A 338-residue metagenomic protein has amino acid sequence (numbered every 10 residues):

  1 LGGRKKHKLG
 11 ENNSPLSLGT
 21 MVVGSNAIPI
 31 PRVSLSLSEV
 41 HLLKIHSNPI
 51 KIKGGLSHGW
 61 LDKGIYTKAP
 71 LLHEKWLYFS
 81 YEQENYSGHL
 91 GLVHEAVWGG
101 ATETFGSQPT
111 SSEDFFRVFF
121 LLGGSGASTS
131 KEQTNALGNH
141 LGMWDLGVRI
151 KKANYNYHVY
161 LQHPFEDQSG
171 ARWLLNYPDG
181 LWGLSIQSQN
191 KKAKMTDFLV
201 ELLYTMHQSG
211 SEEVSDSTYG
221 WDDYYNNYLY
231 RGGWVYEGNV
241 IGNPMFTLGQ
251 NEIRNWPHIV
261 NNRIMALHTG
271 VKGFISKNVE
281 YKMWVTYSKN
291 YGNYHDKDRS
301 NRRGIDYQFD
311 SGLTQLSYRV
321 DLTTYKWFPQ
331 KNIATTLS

Functional and structural regions predicted by a protein language model:
L1, V33-E39, L77-Q83, L146-I150 (+4 more regions): Residues on the lipid-exposed face of transmembrane beta-strands in outer-membrane beta-barrel proteins
L1, V40-I52, S80-H89, I150-N156 (+3 more regions): Short loop/turn motifs that connect adjacent beta-strands in outer-membrane beta-barrel proteins
L1-H73, Y81-G99: Outer membrane beta-barrel
G2, G54-L56, G88-L92, Y157-L161 (+5 more regions): Membrane-embedded beta-strand positions of outer-membrane beta-barrel proteins
K6-L9, E39, H58-G64, Q83 (+8 more regions): Transmembrane beta-strands of outer-membrane beta-barrel pores
A27-S36, A69-K75, E82, H140-W144 (+4 more regions): Residues that define the transmembrane beta-barrel architecture of outer-membrane proteins
L90, G100-T218: Long, internal scaffold/assembly segments composed of regular secondary structure
S209-S300: C-terminal structural cap/anchor segments
